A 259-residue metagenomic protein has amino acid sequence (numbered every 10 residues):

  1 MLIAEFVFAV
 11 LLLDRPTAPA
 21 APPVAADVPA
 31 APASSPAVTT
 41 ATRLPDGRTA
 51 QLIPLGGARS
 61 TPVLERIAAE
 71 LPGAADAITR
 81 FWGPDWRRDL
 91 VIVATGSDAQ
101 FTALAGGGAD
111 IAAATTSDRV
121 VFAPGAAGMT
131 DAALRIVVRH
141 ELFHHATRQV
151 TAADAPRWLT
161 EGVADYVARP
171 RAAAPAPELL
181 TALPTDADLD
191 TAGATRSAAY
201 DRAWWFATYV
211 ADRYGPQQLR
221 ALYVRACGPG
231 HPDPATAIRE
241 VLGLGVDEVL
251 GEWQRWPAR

Functional and structural regions predicted by a protein language model:
M1-R43: N-terminal low-structure segments adjacent to metalloprotease catalytic domains across cellular compartments
L12-T17, T79-P84, W204: Short, surface-exposed loop and linker segments with low hydrophobicity and enrichment for Pro/Ser/Thr
D27-V28, S35-A37, R48, V120 (+2 more regions): Intrinsically disordered, low-complexity Ser/Thr/Pro-rich tracts
V38-H145, Q149-P156, A174-P175, H231-P234: Juxtacatalytic substrate-recognition/specificity segment
T115-S117, A132-V137, H145, Q149-R259: Acidic/His/Gly-enriched intrinsically disordered linker/tail segments that often contain short helix/coil "MoRF-like"
